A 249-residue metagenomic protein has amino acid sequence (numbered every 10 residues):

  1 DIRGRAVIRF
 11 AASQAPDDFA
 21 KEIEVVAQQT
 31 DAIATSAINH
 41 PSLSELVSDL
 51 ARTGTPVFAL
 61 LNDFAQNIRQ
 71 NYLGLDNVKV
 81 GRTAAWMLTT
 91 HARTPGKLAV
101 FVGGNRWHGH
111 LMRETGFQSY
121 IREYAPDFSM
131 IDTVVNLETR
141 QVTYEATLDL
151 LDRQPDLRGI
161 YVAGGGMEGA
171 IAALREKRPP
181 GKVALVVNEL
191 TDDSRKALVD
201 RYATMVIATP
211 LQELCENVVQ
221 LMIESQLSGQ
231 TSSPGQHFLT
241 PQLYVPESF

Functional and structural regions predicted by a protein language model:
D1-V7: Signal peptide-proximal N-terminal region of secreted/periplasmic/extracellular or secretory-lumen proteins
I8-F19, L73-T83, V100-S119, F128-E145 (+3 more regions): Hinge/beta->alpha junction and helix N-cap segments in small-molecule ligand-binding domains
E24, V57, H91, S119-Y124 (+4 more regions): Non-catalytic structural scaffold of enzyme domains
V26-Q29, A92-P95, L150-D156: Glycine-rich phosphate-binding loop signature in dinucleotide/nucleotide-binding domains
D31, Q70, R158, T204: Conserved acidic residues
A32-A51, F117, D132-D193: Hydrophobic alpha-helical
S42-K79, T191-D200: Flexible loop/hinge segments that line or gate small-molecule binding clefts
I121, P210-F249: Hinge/cleft segment of the Venus flytrap/periplasmic-binding protein
